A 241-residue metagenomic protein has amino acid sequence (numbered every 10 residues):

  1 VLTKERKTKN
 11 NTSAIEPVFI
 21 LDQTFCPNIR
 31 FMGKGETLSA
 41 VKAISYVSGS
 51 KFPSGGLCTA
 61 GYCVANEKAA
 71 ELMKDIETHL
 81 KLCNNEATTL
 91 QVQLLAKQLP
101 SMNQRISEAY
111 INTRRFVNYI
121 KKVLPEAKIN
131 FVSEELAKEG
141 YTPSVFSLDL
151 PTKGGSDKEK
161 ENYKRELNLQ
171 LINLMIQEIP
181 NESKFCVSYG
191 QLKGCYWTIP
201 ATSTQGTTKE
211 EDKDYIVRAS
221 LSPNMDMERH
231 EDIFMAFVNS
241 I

Functional and structural regions predicted by a protein language model:
V1-E5, A70-M73, I111-R115, K158-I179 (+1 more regions): Well-ordered, non-membrane alpha-helical segments in soluble/globular domains
V1-I15, K193-I241: PLP-dependent enzyme catalytic core of the Aspartate aminotransferase-like
V1-K121, S240: Conserved PLP-enzyme active-site core in the AAT-like
V18, A43-I44, V145, I216-R218: Structural preference for beta-strand elements that scaffold enzyme active sites
I20-T24, D149, S220: A cross-family glycoside hydrolase active-site/sugar-binding cleft signature
F52-P53, L136-K138, D226-M227: A short acidic, often aromatic-flanked loop/helix-cap motif at beta-alpha or helix-coil junctions that lines enzyme
A65, L148-T152, L221-P223: Short beta-strand-to-loop capping motifs
L94-I106, R114-I216: Conserved small-domain helix->loop->beta segment predominantly found in fold-type I
